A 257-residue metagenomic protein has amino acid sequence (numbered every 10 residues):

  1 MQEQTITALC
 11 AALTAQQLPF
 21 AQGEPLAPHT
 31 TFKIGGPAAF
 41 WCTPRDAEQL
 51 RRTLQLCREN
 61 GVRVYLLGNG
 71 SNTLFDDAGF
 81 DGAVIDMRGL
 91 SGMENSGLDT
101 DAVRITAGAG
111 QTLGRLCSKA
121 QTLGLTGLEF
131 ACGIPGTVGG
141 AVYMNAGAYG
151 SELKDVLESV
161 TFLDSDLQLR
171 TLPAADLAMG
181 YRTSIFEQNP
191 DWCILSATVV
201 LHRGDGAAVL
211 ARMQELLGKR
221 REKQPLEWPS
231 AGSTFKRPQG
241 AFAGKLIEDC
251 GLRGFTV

Functional and structural regions predicted by a protein language model:
Q2-V138: Anion-binding (especially nucleotide phosphate/pyrophosphate-binding) glycine-rich loop and adjoining beta-alpha core
Q4, A27, R45-E48, Q111 (+8 more regions): Conserved active-site and cofactor/substrate-binding residues in soluble primary-metabolism enzymes
A8, R52, R115-K119, S159 (+3 more regions): Alpha-helical scaffold segments in soluble metabolic enzymes
A21-Q22, T30, T73, L163-V257: Phosphate/pyrophosphate- and phosphate-bearing ligand-binding catalytic cores of soluble enzymes
G35, C42-A47, L74-E94, Y143-P173 (+1 more regions): Structural signature of FAD isoalloxazine-binding scaffolds in flavoprotein oxidoreductases
N72-T73, C117-A120, L128-C132, N145-E152 (+3 more regions): A generic local secondary-structure boundary/capping motif
L90, Q111-L113, G133-P135, G139 (+6 more regions): Short acidic/polar capping segments at secondary-structure boundaries
T126, V156, A175-L177: Short beta-strand or tight-loop elements that sit immediately N-terminal to catalytic metal-binding acidic residues
